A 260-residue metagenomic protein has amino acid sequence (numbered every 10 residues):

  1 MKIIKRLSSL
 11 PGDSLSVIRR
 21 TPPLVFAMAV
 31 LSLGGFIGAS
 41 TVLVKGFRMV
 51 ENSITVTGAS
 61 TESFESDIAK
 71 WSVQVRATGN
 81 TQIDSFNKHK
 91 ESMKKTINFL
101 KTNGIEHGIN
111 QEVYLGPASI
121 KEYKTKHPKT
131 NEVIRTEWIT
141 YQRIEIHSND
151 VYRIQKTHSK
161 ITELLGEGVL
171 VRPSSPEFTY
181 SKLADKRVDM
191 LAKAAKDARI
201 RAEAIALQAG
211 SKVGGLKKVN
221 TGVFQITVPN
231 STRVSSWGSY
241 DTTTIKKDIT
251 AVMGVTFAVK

Functional and structural regions predicted by a protein language model:
K2-K260: Short, charge-dense linear interaction motifs
